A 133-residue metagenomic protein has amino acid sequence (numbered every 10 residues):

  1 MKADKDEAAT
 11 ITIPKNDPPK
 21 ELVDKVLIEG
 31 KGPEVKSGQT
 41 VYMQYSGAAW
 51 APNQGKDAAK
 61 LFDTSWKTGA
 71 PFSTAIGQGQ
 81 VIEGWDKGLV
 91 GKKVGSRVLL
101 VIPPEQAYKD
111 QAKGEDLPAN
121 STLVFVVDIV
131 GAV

Functional and structural regions predicted by a protein language model:
M1-V133: Cross-family detector of peptidyl-prolyl cis-trans isomerase
